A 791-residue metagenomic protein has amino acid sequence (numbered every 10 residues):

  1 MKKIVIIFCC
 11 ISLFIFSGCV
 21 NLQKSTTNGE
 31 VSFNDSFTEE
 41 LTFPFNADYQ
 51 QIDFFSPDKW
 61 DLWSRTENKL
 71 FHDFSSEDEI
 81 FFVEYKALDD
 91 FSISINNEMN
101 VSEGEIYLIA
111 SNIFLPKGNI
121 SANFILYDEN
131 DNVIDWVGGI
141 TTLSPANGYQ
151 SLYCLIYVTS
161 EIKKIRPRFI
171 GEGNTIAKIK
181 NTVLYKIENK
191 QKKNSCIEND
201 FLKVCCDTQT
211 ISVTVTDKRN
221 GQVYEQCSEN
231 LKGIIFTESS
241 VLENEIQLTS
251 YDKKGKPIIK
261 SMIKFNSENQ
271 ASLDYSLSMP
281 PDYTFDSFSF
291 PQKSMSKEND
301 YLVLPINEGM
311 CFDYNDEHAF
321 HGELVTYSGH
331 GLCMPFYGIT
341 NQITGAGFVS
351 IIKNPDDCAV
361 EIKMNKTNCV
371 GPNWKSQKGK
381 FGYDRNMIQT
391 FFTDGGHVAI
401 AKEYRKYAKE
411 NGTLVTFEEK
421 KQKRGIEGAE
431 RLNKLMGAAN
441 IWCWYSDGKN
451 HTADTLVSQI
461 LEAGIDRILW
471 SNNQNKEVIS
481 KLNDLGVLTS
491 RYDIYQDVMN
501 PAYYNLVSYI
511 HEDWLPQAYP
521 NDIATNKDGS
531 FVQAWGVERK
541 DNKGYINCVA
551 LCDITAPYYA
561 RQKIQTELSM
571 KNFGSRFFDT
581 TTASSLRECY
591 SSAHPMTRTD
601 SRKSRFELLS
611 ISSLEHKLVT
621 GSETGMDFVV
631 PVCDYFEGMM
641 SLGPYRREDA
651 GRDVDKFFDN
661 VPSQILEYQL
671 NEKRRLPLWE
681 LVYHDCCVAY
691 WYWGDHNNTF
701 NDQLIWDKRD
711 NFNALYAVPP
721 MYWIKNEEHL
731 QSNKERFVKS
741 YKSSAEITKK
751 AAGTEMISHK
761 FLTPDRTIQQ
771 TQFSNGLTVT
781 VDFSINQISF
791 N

Functional and structural regions predicted by a protein language model:
M1-I4: Positively charged n-region of N-terminal signal peptides that target proteins for export
F8-F16: Bacterial N-terminal signal peptides
T26-C196: Extracellular and organelle-lumenal recognition/adhesion modules and their flexible linkers in secreted
N28, W136-G139, K190-M499, T620 (+1 more regions): Carbohydrate-recognition beta-sandwich/jelly-roll modules in extracellular/periplasmic carbohydrate-active proteins
G171, M279, V781-S784: Asparagine-centered strand-capping/turn motif at beta-strand->loop junctions
C206-V215, Q342-G345, K363-T413, A429-L435 (+5 more regions): Active-site-proximal substrate-binding groove within the catalytic cores of carbohydrate-active enzymes
R491-T566, F658: Active-site-adjacent "subsite" loops/lids of carbohydrate-active enzymes
